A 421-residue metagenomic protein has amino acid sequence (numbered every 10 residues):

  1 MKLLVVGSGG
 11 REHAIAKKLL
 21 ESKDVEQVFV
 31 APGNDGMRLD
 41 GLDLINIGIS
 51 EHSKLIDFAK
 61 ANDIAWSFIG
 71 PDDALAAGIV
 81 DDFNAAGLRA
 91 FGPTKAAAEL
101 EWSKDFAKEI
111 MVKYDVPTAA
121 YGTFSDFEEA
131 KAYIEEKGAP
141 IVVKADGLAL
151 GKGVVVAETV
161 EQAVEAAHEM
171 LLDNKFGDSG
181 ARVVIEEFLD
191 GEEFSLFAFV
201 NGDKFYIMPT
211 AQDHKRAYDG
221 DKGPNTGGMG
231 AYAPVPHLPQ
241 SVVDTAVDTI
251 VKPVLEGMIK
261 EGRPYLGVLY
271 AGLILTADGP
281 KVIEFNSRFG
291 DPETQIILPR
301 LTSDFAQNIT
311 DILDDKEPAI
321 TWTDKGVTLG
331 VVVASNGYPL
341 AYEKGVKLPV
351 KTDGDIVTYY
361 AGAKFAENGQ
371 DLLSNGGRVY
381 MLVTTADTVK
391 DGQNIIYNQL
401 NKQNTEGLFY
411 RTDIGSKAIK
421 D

Functional and structural regions predicted by a protein language model:
M1-P93: ATP-binding N-terminal substructure of ATP-dependent carboxylate-amine bond-forming enzymes
V5, W102-R182, S241-K252: Active-site nucleotide/adenylate-binding loops and adjacent lid/helix of ATP-dependent enzymes
R38-G41, I56-D57, E99-D105, Y218-D219 (+1 more regions): Short, charged, surface-exposed secondary-structure boundary motifs
A76-T94, E99-T118, G122: Glycine/small-residue-rich loop that forms an oxyanion/phosphate-binding "nest" at active or ligand-binding sites
A157-P292: Internal nucleotide-binding/catalytic subdomain
V247-L269, N286-K347, K351-D353: Active-site "cap" helix and flanking loop/linker of ATP-utilizing ligase/carboxylase catalytic domains
T310-D421: Peripheral (often C-terminal) accessory segments that flank ATP-dependent C-N-forming ligase machineries
